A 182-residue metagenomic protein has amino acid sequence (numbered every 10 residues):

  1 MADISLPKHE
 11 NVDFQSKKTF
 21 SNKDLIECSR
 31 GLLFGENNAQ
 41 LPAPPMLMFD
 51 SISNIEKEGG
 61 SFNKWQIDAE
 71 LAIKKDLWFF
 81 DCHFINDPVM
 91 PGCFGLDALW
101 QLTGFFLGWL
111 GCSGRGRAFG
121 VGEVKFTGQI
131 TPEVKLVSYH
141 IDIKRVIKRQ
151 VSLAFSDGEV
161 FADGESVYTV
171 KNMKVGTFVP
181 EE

Functional and structural regions predicted by a protein language model:
M1-V89, W109, G114, T127-T131 (+3 more regions): Non-catalytic linker/capping segments at the edges of enzyme domains
L47, K64, F119-V121, L136: Short connector loops at helix/strand junctions that flank enzyme active sites, especially segments positioning acidic
N86-P88, L96-G104: Compact, glycine-rich, soluble single-domain proteins
G95, I130-V137: Short nucleic-acid-contacting surface segments enriched for D/E, G, S/T with interspersed K/R
L102, G108-W109, G114-K125: Conserved short alpha-helical segments that host acidic/polar catalytic motifs at enzyme active sites
V137-I143: Short tryptophan-centered beta-strand motifs in secreted/extracellular beta-sheet-rich domains of glycan-recognition
